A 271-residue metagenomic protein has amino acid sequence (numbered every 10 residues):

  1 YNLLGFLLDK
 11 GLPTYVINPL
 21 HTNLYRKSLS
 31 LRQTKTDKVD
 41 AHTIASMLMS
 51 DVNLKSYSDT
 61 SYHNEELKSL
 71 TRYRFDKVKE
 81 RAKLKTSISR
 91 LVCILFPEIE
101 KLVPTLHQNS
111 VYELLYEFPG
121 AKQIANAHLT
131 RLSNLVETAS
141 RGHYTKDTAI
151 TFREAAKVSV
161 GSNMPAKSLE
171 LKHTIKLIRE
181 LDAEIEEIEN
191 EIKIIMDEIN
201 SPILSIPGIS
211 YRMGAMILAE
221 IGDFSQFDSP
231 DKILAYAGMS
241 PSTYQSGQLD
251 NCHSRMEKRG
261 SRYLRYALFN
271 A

Functional and structural regions predicted by a protein language model:
Y1-A271: A detector of single, family-specific signature residues that are central to catalytic or substrate-handling motifs
